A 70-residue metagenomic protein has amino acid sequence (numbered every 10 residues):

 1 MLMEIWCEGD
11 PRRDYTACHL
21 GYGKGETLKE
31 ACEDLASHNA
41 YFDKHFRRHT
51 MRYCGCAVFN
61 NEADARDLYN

Functional and structural regions predicted by a protein language model:
M1-C18: Short aromatic-glycine-(Arg/Gly/Cys) micro-motifs in beta-strand/loop hairpins
M3-I5, A31, L35: Hydrophobic beta-strand residues in large extracellular and virion-surface proteins
C7, H19-G23, Y53: Intrinsically disordered, low-complexity segments enriched in small/polar residues
R12, L28-E30, A63: Generic "edge-of-domain/loop-turn" microfeature
D14-L28: A short, exposed loop/beta-hairpin motif centered on an aromatic-Gly-Thr core
E33, S37-N70: Short, mixed-charge low-complexity intrinsically disordered segments
